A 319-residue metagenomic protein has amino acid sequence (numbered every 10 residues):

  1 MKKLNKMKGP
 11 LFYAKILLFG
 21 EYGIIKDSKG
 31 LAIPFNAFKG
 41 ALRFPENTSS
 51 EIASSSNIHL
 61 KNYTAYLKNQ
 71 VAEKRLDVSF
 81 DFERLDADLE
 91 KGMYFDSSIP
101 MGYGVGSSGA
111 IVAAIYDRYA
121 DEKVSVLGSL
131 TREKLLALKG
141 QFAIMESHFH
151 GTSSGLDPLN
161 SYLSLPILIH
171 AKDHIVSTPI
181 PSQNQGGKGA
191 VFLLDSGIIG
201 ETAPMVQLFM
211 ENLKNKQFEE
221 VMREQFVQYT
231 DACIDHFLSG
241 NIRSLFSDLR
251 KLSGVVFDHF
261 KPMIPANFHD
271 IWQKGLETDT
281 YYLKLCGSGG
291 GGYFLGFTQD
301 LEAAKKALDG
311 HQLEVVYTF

Functional and structural regions predicted by a protein language model:
K2-F19, G23-I25, A32-P34, G40-L89 (+4 more regions): C-terminal nucleotide
P34-F35, V112: Generic structural signal for well-ordered secondary structure
S98-A110: Gly/Ser-rich catalytic serine loop of serine hydrolases
G106-S108, C286-G291: Glycine-rich beta-strand-to-loop/alpha-helix junction loops that act as flexible
A110-E122: Stable alpha-helical structural segments in soluble proteins, enriched in small hydrophobic residues
